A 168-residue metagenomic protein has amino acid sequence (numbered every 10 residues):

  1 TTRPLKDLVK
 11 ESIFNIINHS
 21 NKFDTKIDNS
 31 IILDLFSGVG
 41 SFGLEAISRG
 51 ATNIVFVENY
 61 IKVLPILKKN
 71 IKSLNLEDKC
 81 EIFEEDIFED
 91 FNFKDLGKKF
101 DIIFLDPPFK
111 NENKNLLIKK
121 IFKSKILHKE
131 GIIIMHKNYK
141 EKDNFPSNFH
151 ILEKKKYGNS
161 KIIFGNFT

Functional and structural regions predicted by a protein language model:
T1-T168: Class I S-adenosyl-L-methionine-dependent methyltransferase catalytic core
